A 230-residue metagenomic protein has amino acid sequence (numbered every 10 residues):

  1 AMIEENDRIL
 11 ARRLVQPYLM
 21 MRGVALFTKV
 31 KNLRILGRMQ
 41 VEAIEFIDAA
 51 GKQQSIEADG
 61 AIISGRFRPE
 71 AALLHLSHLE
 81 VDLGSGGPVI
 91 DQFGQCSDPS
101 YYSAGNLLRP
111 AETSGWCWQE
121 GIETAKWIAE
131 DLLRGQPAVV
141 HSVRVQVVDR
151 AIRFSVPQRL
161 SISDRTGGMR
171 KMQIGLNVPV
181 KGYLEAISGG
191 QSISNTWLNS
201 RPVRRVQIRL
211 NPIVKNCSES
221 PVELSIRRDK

Functional and structural regions predicted by a protein language model:
A1-H75, R170-S200: A Rossmann-like FAD-binding core segment of flavoenzymes
L26, V81-L83, P88, E120 (+2 more regions): Conserved mixed alpha/beta catalytic, RNA-binding, or beta-rich assembly cores of soluble enzyme, regulatory
T28-N32, A43-A49, G60, G86-D91 (+3 more regions): Glycine-rich, charged/polar anion/phosphate-binding loops that engage phosphate groups from diverse ligands
Q40-E42, Y101, V222: Hydrophobic residues embedded in beta-strands of well-ordered beta-sheets
G60-A111: FAD-site-proximal beta/loop scaffold in flavoenzymes
A104-P157, R228-K230: A conserved FAD-binding loop/helix module that cradles the flavin
V143-K230: Beta-strand-enriched, solvent-exposed domains that form extended recognition/catalytic surfaces
